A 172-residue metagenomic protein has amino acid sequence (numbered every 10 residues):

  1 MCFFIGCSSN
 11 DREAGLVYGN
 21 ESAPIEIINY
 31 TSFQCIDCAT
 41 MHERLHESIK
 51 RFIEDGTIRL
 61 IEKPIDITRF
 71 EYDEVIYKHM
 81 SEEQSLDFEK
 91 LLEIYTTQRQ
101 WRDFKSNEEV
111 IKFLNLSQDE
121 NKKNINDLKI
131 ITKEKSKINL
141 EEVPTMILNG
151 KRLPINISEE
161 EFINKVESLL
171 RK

Functional and structural regions predicted by a protein language model:
F3-G6: C-terminal motif of bacterial Sec signal peptides marking the signal peptidase cleavage site
S9-I25: A short beta-strand-turn-helix
Y18-S22, R102-K105, I138: Short hydrophobic/aromatic-rich motifs at helix boundaries and adjacent loops
E26-I28, I61-E62, T145: Soluble periplasmic/extracytoplasmic beta-strand elements of cell-envelope proteins
Y30, H42-E47, I111-K172: C-terminal cap of thioredoxin/glutaredoxin-like
T31, I36-V110: Structural alpha/beta surface segment adjacent to cysteine/selenocysteine redox centers across thiol/disulfide enzymes
